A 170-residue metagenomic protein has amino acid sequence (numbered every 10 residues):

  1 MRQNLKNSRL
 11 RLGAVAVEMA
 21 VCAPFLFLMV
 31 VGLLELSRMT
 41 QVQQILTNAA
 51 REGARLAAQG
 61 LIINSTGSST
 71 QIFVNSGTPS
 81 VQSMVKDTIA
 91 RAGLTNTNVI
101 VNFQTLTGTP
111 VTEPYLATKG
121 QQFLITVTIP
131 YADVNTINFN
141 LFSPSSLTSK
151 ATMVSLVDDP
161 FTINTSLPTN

Functional and structural regions predicted by a protein language model:
M1-L12: N-terminal leader/signal peptides at the extreme start of proteins
R2-Q3, Q43, N48, E52-N170: Short, conserved structural patches
R11-F25: N-terminal signal-anchor/signal peptide hydrophobic helix marking the start of the first transmembrane segment
V17, F27-V30, V42: Alpha-helical structural signal
E18, E35, A50: Conserved G/P- and acidic residue-centered "switch" motifs that form tight phosphate/ATP-binding loops in soluble
C22-E35: Alpha-helical transmembrane segments of integral membrane proteins
E35-Q44: Transmembrane signal-anchor/signal-peptide helices with a preference for the extracytoplasmic
